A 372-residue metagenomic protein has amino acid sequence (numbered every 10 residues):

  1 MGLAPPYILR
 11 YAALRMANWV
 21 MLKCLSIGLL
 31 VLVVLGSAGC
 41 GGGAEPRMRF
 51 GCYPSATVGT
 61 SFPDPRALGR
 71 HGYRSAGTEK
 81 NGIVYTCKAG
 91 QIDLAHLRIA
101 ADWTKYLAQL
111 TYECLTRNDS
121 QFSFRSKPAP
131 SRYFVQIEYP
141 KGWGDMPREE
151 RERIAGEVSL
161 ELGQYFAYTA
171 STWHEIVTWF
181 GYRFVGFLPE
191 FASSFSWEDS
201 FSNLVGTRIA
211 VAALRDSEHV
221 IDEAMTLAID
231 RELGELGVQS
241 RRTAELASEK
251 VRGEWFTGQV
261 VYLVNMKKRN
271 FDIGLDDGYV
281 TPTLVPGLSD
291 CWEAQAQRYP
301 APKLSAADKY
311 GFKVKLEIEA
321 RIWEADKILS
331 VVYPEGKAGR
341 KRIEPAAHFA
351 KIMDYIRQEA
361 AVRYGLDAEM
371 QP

Functional and structural regions predicted by a protein language model:
G2-L3: Extreme N-terminal basic, low-complexity initiation segments that serve as generic localization/processing leaders
A17-C24: Positively charged n-region of N-terminal signal peptides that target proteins for export
S26-G36: Bacterial N-terminal signal peptides
G39-A192, V211-P372: Bulky hydrophobic segments
E175, D199, V205: Divalent metal-coordination and catalytic microenvironments
F187, S202, G206-T207: Long, internal stretches of domain cores in catalytic or enzyme-like folds, emphasizing the mature domain core
F195-S196: Hydrophobic/aromatic-rich structural module bridging two neighboring secondary-structure elements via a short loop
